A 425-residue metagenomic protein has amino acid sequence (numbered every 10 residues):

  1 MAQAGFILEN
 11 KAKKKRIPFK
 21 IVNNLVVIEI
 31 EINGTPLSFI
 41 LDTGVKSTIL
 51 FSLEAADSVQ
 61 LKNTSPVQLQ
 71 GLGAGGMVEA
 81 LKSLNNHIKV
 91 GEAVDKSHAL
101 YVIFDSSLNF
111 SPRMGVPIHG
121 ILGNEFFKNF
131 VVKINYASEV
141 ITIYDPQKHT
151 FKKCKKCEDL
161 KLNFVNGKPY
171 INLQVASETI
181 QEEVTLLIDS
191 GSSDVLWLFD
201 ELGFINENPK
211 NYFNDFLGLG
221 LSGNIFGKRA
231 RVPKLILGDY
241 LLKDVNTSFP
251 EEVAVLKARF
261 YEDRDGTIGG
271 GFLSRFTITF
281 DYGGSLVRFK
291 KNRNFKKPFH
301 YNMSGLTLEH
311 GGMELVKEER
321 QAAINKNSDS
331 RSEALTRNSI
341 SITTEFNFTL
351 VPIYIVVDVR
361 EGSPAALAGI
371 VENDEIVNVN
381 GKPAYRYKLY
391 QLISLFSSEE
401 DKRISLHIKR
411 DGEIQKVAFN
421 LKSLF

Functional and structural regions predicted by a protein language model:
A2-F425: Pepsin/retropepsin-fold aspartyl endopeptidases
